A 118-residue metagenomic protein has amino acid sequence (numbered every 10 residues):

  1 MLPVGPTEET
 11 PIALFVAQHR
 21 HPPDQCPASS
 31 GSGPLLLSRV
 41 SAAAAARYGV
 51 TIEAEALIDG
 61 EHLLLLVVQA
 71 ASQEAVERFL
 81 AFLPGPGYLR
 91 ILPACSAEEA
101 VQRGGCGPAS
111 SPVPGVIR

Functional and structural regions predicted by a protein language model:
M1-A46, V50-H62, A71-Q73, A97 (+1 more regions): Short S/T/G/P-rich N-terminal loop/turn motif that feeds into the first structured element of a domain
Y48, P84-G87: Structural motif
L63-L65, Y88: Short active-site oxyanion
L66-V68, F79: Functionalized membrane-embedded alpha-helices
V76-G85: Short amphipathic alpha-helices in soluble, non-transmembrane regions that often serve as interface/regulatory elements
P86-E98: Conserved short beta-strand edge segments in small beta-sheet-based binding/regulatory domains
